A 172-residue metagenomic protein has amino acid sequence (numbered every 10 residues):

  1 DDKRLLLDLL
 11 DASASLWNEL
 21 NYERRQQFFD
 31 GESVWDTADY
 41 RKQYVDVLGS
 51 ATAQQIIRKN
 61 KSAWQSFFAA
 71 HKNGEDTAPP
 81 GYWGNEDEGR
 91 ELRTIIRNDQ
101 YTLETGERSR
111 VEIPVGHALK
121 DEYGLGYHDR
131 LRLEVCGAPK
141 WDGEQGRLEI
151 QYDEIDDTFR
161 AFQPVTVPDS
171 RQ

Functional and structural regions predicted by a protein language model:
D1-Q172: Nucleic-acid substrate recognition interfaces
